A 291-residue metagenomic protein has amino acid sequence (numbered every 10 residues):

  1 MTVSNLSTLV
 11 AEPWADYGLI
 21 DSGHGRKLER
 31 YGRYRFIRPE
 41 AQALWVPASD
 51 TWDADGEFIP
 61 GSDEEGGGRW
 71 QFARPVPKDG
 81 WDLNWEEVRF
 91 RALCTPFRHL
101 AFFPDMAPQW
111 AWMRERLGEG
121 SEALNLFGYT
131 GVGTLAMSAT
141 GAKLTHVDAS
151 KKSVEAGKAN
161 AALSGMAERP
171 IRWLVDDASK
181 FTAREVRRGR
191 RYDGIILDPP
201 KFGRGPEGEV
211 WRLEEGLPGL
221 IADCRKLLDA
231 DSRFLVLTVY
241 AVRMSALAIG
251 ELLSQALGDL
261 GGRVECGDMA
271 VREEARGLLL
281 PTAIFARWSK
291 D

Functional and structural regions predicted by a protein language model:
P13-R30, F36-P104, A111: Non-catalytic substrate-recognition/targeting regions of SAM-dependent transferases
E119-Y129: Conserved class I S-adenosyl-L-methionine
T130-A142: Conserved SAM-binding loop of SAM-dependent methyltransferases across substrates and taxa, primarily the Class I
K143-A149: Conserved SAM-binding motif I beta-strand of class I
S150-I196: S-adenosyl-L-methionine
P200, P206, T238-V242: Short strand-turn motif at the edge of the Rossmann-like AdoMet-binding core
E215-D231: A short glycine-rich, Lys/Arg-flanked "PGG" loop and its adjoining helix->strand segment in the class I
S232-D291: C-terminal catalytic and target-recognition region of SAM-dependent MTase-like enzymes, primarily methyltransferases
